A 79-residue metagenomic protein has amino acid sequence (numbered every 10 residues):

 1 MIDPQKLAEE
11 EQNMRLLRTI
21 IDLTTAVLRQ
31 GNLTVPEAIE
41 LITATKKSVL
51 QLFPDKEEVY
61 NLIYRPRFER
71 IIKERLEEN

Functional and structural regions predicted by a protein language model:
M1-V35: N-terminal acidic leader/helix
N13-M14, L41, L50: Short amphipathic alpha-helical "recognition" segments used for binding
P36-E40: Short, solvent-exposed positions on alpha-helices
A44, S48-N79: Helix-rich interaction surfaces within compact, conserved domain-sized segments that mediate assembly or partner
